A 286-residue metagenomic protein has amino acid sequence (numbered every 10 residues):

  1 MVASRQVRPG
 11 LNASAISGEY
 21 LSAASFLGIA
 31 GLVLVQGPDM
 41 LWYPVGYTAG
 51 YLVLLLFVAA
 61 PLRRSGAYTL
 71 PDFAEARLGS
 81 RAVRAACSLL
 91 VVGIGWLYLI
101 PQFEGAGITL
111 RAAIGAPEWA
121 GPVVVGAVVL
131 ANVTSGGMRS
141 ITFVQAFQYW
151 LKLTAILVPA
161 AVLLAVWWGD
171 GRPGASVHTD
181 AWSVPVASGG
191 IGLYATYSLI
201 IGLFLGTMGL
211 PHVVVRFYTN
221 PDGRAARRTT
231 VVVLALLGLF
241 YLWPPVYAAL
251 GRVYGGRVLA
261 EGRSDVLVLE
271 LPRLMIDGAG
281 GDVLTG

Functional and structural regions predicted by a protein language model:
M1-A3, S17, L21-S22, L27 (+2 more regions): Generic, ordered loop/turn and secondary-structure boundary motif
V2-V7, L11-N12, G28-W42, E75 (+1 more regions): Loop-to-helix junctions at membrane interfaces in multi-pass transport proteins
I16-S25, V33, G46-L54, V92-I100 (+2 more regions): Membrane-embedded alpha-helical segments of transport systems, primarily multispan ion/solute transporters
G18, L41-G136, G202-G206, V215 (+1 more regions): Helix-loop-helix module between adjacent transmembrane segments
F26, V83, W119, G280-G281: Secondary-structure boundary/capping residues
